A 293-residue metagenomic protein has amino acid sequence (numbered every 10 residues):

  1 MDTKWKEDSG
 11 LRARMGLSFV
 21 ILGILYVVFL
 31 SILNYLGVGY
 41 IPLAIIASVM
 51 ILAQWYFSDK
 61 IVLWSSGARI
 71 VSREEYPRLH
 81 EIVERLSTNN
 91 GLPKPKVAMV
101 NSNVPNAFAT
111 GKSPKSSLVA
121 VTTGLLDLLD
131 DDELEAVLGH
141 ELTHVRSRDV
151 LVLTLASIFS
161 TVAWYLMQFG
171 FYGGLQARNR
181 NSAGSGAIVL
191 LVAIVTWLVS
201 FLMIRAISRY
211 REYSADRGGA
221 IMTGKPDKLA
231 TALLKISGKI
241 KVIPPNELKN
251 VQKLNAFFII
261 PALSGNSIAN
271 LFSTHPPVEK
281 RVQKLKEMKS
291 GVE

Functional and structural regions predicted by a protein language model:
M1-F108, S157-Y213, S237-K241, G291-E293: Hydrophobic or amphipathic, alpha-helical segments that drive membrane association/targeting
I45-I46, V119-L125, D132: Membrane-embedded alpha-helical segments that form the functional core of polytopic membrane enzymes, especially those
D59, V83, V121, H140 (+2 more regions): Divalent metal-coordination and catalytic microenvironments
R78, E133, T154, Y210 (+3 more regions): Alpha-helix N-cap and coil->helix boundary residues
L86, H144-V145, G218, M222: Short alpha-helical functional segments enriched in proximate histidine and acidic residues
L92-S116, N179-N181, G219-E293: Active-site-proximal gating segments in proteases and membrane effectors
A120, D130-R146, L151: Short alpha-helix carrying the canonical HExxH Zn2+-binding catalytic motif
L142-I158, G170, P226-D227: Catalytic Zn2+-binding segment of zinc metalloproteases
